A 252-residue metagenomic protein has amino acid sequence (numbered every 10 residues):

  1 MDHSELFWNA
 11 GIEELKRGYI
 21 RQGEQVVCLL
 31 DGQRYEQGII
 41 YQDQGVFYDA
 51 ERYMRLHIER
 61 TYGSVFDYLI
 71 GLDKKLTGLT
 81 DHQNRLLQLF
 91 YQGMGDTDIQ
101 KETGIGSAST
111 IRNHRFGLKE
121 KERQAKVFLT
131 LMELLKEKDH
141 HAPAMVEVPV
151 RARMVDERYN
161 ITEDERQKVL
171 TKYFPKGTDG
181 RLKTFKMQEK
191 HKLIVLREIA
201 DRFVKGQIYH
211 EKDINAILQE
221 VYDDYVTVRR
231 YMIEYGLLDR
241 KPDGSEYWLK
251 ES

Functional and structural regions predicted by a protein language model:
V27-G32: Short cysteine-rich clusters marking metal-coordination/redox-active sites
I39-L69: C-terminal recognition-helix end and immediately following basic linker of small zinc-binding "finger" domains
K74-G95: Short amphipathic alpha helix immediately N-terminal
T97-G104: Short alpha-helical "recognition helix" segments of helix-turn-helix
H114-A125, I214: DNA major-groove recognition helices of helix-turn-helix
R123-V127, E234-G244: A short, conserved structural fragment
Q167-F203: Short alpha-helical segments that sit at the start of domains
K205-L218: Short acidic, hydrophobic short linear motifs in intrinsically disordered regions
